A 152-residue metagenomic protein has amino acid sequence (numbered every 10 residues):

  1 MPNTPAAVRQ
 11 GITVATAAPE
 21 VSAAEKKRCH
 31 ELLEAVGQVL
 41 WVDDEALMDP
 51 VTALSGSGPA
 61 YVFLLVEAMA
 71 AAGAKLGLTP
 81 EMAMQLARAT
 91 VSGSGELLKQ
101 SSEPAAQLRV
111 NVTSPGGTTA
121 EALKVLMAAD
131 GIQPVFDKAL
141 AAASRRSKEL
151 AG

Functional and structural regions predicted by a protein language model:
M1, T16, T113: Short beta-strand segments
M1-P2, W41: Conserved beta-loop-beta element that borders a ligand/cofactor-binding pocket
P5-A6, S101: Alpha/beta catalytic cores of group-transfer enzymes, especially the acyltransferase/condensing modules of polyketide
I12-P50, Y61-S101, R146: Internal alpha-helical scaffold of NAD(P)-dependent oxidoreductase catalytic cores
D49-A60, R109: A short glycine-threonine-serine/GTX helix/turn-capping micro-motif
M84, R88-G152: NAD(P)-dependent Rossmann-like dehydrogenase/reductase catalytic/cofactor-binding core
